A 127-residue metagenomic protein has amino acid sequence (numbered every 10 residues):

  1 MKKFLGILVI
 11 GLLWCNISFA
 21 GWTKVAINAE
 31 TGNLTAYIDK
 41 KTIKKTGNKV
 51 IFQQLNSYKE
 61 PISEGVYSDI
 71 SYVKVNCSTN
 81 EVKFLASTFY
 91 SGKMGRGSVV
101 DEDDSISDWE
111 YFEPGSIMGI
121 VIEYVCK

Functional and structural regions predicted by a protein language model:
F4-C15: Sec-dependent N-terminal signal peptides
I17-S71, N76-K127: N-terminal secretory-pathway/extracellular module detecting exported/lumenal segments and adjacent signal-anchor/first
